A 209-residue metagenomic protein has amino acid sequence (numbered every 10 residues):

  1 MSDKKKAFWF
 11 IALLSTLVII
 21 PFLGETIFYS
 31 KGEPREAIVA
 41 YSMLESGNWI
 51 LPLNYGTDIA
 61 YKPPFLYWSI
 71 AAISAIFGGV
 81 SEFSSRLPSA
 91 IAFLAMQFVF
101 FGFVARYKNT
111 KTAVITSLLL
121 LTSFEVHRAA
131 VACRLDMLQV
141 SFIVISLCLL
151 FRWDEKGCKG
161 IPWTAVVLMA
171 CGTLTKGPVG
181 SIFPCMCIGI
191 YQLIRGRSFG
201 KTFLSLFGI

Functional and structural regions predicted by a protein language model:
M1-I209: Membrane-integral, polyisoprenol-dependent glycosyltransferases of the GT-C/oligosaccharyltransferase superfamily
